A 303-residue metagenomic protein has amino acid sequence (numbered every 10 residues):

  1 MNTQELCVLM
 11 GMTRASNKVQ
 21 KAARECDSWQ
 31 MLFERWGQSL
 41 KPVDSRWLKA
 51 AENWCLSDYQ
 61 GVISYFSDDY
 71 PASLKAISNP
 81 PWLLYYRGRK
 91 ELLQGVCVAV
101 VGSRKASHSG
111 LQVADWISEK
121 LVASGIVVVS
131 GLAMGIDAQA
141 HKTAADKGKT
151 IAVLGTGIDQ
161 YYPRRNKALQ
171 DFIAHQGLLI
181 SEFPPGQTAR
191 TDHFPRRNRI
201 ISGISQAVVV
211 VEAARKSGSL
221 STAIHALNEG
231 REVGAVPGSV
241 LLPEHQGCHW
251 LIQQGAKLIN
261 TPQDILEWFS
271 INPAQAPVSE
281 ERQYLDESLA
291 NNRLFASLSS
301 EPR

Functional and structural regions predicted by a protein language model:
M1-D69: Short, small/acidic-rich helices and loops at N termini and domain boundaries of DNA replication/processing enzymes
N2-T3, Y65-R303: Glycine-biased, small-residue-rich flexible motifs in mid-sequence functional cores and linkers
